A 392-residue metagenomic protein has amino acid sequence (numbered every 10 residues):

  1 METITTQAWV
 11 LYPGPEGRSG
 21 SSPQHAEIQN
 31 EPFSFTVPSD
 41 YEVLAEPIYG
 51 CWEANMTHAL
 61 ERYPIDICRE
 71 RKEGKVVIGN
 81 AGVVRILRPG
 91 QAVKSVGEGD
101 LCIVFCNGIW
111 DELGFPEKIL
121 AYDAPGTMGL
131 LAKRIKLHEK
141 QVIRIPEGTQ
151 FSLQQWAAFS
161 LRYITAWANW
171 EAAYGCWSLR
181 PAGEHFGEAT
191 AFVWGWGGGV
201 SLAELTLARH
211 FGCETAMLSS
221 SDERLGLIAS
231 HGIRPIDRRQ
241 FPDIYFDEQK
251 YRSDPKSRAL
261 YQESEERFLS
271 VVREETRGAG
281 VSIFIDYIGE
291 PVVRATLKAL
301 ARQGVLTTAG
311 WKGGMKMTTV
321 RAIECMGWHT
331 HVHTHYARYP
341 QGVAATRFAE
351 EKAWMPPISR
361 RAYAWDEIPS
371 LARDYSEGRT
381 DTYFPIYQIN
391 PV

Functional and structural regions predicted by a protein language model:
T3-I4, R294, Y339-V392: C-terminal hydrophobic helical "lid"/dimerization subdomain of Rossmann-like NAD(P)H-dependent oxidoreductases
S34-W52, R62-E112, G126-L130: Glycine-rich beta-strand-centered segment in the early N-terminal region that forms part of a ligand/cofactor-binding
C106-G195, D243-R252: NAD(P)H dinucleotide-binding glycine-rich loop of Rossmann-like/cofactor-binding domains, especially the beta1-alpha1
T165, G199-V200, P291-V292: Hydrophobic/small residue at the entry helix of a nucleotide-binding pocket
G195-W196, I288: NAD(P)H cofactor-binding loop motif with strongest signal on the N-terminal glycine-rich segment
G197, L205: N-terminal Rossmann NAD(P)H-binding glycine-rich loop of SDR-like oxidoreductase domains
H210-E290: Adenosine-nucleotide cofactor-binding segment
F211, F241, D247-Y251, Y287-M355 (+1 more regions): Glycine-rich phosphate-binding loop and adjacent beta-alpha segment of Rossmann(oid) nucleotide-cofactor-binding
